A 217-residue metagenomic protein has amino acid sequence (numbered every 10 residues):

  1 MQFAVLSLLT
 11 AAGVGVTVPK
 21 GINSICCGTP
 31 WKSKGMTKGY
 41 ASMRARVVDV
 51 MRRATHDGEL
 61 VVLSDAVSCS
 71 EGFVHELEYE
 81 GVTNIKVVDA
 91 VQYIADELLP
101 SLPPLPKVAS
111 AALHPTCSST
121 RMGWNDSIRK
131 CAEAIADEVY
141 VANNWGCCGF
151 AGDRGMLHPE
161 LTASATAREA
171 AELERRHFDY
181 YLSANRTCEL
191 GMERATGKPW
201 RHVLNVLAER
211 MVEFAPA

Functional and structural regions predicted by a protein language model:
M1-A217: Iron-sulfur cluster-binding electron-transfer modules in prokaryotic oxidoreductases
